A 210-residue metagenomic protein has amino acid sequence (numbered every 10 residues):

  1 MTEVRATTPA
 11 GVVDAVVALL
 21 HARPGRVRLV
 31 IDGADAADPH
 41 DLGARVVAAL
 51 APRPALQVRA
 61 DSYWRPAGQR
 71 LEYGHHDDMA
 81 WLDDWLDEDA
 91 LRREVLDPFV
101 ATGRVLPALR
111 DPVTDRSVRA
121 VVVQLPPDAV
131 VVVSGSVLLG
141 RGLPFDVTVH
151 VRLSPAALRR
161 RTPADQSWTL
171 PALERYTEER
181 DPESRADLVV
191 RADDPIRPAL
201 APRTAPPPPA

Functional and structural regions predicted by a protein language model:
M1-R23, D146-V147, V151, A156 (+2 more regions): NTP-dependent small-molecule kinase module
P24-L29, D128: Pre-Walker A (Motif I) flank of P-loop NTPase domains
L29, L56-V58, V132, V147-V149 (+1 more regions): Hydrophobic/aromatic beta-strand patches that form the interior of the parallel beta-sheet core in alpha/beta enzyme
V30-A48: Glycine-rich phosphate-binding P-loop
V47-Q57: Post-Walker A helix-loop "phosphate-sensing" segment adjacent to the P-loop in P-loop NTPases
R59, W64-D115: Conserved nucleotide-sensing/catalytic segment adjacent to the nucleotide-binding pocket in NTP-handling enzymes
D115-T162: ATP-dependent NMP and nucleoside kinases share a basic, alpha-helical "lid"
A157-L173: Flexible active-site lid/hinge loop adjacent to a nucleotide/diphosphate and Mg2+-phosphate binding pocket
